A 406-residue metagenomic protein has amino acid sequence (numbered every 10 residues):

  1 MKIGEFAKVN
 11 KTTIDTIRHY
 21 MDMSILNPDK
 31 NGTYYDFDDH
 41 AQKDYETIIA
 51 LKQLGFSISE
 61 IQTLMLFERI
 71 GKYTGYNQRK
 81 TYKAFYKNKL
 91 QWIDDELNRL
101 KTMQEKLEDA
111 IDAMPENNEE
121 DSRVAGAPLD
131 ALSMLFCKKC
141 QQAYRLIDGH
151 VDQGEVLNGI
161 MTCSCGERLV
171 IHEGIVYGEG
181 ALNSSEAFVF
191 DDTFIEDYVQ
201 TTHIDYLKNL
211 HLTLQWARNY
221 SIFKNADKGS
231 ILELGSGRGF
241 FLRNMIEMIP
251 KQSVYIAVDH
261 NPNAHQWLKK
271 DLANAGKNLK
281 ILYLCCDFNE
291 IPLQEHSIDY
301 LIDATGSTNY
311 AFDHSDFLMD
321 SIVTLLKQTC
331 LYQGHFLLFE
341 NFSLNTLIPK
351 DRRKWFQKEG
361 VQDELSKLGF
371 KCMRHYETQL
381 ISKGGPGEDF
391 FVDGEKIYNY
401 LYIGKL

Functional and structural regions predicted by a protein language model:
M1-E60: Basic helix-turn-helix/winged-helix DNA-binding cores and closely related short helical interaction motifs
H40-N117: Arg/Lys-rich, alpha-helical DNA-contact motif
S185-L214: Class I SAM-dependent methyltransferase Rossmann-like catalytic core, especially the SAM/SAH-binding loop
K208-K228, N244: Conserved alpha-helix/loop element of class I SAM-dependent methyltransferases that forms part of the SAM/SAH-binding
S230-L232, G239-E290: Class I SAM-dependent methyltransferase SAM/SAH-binding core
N289-L301: A short acidic, Gly/Pro-enriched loop at the edge of an enzyme's catalytic core that lines a small-molecule cofactor
N309-I322: A short, conserved alpha-helix within the catalytic core of class I
Q333-E359: Conserved class I S-adenosyl-L-methionine
